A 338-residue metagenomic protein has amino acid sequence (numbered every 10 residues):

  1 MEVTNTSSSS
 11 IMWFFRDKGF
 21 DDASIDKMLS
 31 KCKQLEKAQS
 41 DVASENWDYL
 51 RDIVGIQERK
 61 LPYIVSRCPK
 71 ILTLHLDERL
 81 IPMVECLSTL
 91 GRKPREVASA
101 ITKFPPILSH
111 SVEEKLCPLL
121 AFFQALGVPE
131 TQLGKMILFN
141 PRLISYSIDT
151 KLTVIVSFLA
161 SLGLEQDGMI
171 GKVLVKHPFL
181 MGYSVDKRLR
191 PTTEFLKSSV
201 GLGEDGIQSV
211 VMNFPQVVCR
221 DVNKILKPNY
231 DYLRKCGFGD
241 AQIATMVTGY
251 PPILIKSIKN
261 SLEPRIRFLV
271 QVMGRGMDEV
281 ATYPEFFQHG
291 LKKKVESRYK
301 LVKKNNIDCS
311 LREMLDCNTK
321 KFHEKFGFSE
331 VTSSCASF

Functional and structural regions predicted by a protein language model:
M1-F338: Long amphipathic alpha-helical repeat/alpha-solenoid cores
